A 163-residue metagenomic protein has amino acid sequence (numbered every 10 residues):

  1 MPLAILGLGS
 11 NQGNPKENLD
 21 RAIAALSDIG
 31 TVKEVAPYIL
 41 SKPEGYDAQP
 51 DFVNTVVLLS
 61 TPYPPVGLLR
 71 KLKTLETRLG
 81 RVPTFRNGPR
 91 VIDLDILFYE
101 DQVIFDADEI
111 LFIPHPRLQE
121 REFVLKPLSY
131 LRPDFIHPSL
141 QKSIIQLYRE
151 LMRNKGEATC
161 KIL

Functional and structural regions predicted by a protein language model:
M1-I29, V35-K42: N-terminal beta1-alpha1 ligand-phosphate binding loop
A36, E44-D51, Y63, L69-R70 (+1 more regions): Flexible, gly/pro- and Lys/Arg-enriched active-site loops
N54: Active-site-adjacent structural patch at catalytic or cofactor/ligand-binding sites
S60: Glycine-rich and small/hydrophobic secondary-structure elements
